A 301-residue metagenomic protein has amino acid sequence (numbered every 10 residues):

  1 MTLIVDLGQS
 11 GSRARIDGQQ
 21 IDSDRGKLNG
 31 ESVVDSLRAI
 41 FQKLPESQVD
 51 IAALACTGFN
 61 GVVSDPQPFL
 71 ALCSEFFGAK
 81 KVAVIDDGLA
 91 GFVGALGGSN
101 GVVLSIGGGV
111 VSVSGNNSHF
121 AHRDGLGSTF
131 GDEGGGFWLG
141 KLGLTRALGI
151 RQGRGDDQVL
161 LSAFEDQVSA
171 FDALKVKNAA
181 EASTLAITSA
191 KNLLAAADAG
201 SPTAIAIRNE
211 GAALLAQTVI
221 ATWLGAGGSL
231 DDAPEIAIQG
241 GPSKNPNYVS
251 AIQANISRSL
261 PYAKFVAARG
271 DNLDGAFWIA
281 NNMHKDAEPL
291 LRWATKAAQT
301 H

Functional and structural regions predicted by a protein language model:
M1-Q48, A95-N100, L144-H301: ATP-binding/phosphotransfer module of carbohydrate and carboxylate kinases, centering on a glycine-rich
R25-G26, Q42-V84, V93-L96: Short beta-strand-loop/turn "lid" adjacent to the catalytic site in phosphate-handling enzymes
V34, V63-Q67, G136, V249-S250: Conserved strand-to-helix beginnings and helix N-cap segments that scaffold or border functional pockets
A53-F59, I106-G109, P234-K244: Glycine-rich beta-strand-to-loop/alpha-helix junction loops that act as flexible
C73-K81, F120-G127, N255-K264: Glycine/charged-rich beta-loop-alpha catalytic/anionic-binding loops adjacent to active sites
V82-A90, S105-I106, E133, K264-D274: Active-site nucleophile and cofactor-binding loops and adjacent substrate-binding regions of central metabolic enzymes
G88-A95, G108-S112: Small-residue-enriched, tightly packed secondary-structure blocks
S99-I150: Glycine-rich phosphate-binding loop of actin/hexokinase-like ATP-binding domains
